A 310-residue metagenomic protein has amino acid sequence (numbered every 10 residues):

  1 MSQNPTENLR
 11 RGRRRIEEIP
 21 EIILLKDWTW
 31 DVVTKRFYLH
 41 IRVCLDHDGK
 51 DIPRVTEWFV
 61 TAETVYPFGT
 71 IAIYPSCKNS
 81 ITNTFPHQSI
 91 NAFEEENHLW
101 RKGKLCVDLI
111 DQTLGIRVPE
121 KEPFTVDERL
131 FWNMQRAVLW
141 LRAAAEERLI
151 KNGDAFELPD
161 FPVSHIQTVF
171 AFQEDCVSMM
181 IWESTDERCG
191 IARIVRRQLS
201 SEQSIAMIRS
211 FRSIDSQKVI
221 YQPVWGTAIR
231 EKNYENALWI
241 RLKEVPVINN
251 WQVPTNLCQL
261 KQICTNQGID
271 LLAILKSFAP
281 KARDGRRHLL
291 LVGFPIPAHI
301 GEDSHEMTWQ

Functional and structural regions predicted by a protein language model:
M1-T64: Strand-helix-loop interaction patch of compact alpha/beta domains
R54-V60, I71, P75-Q310: N-terminal ligand-binding/catalytic initiation module
P67-F68: OB-fold ssDNA-binding interfaces and closely related basic DNA-contact patches used across DNA replication/repair
